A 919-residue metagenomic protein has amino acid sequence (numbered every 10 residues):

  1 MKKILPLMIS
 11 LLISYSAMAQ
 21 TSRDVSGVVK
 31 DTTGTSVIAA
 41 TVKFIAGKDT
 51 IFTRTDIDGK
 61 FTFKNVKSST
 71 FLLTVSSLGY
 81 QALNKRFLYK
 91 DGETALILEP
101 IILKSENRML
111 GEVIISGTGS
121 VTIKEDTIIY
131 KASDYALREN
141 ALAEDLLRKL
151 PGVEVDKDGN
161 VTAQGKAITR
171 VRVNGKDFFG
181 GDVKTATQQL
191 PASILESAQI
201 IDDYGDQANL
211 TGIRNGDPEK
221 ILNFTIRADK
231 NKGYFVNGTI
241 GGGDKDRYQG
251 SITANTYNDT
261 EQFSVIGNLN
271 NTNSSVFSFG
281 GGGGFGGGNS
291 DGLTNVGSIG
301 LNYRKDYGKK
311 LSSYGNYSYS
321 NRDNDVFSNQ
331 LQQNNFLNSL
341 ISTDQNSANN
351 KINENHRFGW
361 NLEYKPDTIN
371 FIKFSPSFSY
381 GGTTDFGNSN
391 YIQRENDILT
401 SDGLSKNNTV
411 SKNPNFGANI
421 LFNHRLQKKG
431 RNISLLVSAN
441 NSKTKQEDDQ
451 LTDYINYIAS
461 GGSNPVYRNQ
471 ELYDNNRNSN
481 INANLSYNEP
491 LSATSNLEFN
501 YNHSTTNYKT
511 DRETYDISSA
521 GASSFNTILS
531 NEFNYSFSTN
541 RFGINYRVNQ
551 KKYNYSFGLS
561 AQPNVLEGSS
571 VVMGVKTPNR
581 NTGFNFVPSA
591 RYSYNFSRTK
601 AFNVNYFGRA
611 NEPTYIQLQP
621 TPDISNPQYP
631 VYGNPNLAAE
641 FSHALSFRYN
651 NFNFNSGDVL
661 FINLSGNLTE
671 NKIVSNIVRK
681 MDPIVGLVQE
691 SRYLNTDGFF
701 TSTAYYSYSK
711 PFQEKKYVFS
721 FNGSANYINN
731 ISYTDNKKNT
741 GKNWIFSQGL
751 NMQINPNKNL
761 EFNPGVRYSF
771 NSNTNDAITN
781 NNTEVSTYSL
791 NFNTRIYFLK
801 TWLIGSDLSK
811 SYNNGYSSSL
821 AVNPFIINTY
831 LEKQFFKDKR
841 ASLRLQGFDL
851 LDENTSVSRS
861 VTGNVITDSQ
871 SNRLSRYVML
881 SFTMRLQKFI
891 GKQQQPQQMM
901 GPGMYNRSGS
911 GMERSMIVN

Functional and structural regions predicted by a protein language model:
M8, Q20-T21, K60, K64 (+18 more regions): Membrane-proximal, glycine/serine-rich, low-complexity loop/turn segments characteristic of large bacterial
V25, T32-A46: Short, ordered, surface-exposed loop/turn motifs in non-cytosolic proteins
F44-K48, L72-R86: A short, solvent-exposed loop/turn motif at the edges and junctions of modular extracellular/periplasmic domains
G47-K60: Short, acidic Ser/Thr/Gly-rich low-complexity loop/linker segments typical of extracellular and cell-surface proteins
T211-G212, G267, V276-G282, D325-I341 (+13 more regions): Outer-membrane beta-barrel translocator domains and adjoining extracellular loop/strand segments of Gram-negative
G242-D244, D291-L293, N350-I352, N408-K412 (+10 more regions): Replace "Gram-negative outer membrane beta-barrel proteins" with "bacterial and organellar outer membrane beta-barrel
N346, N480-N482, S524-N534, Y632 (+3 more regions): Outer membrane beta-barrel strand-and-loop segments of large Gram-negative receptors, especially TonB-dependent
L497-K600, S772, D776-N781: Signature of Gram-negative outer-membrane beta-barrel scaffolds
